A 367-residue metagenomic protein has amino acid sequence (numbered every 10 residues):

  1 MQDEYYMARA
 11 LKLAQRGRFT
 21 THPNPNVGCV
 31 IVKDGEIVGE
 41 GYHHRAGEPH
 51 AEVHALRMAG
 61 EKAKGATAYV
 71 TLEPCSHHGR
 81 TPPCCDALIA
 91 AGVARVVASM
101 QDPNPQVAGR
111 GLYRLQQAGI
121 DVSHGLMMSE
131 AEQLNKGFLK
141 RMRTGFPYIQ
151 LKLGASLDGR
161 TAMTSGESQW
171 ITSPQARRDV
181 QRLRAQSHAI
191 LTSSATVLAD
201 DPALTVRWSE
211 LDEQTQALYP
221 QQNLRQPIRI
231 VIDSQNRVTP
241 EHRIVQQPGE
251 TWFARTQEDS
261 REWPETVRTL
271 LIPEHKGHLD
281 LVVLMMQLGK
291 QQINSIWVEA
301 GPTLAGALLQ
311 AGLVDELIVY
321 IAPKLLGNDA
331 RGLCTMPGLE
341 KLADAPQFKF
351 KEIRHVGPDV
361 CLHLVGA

Functional and structural regions predicted by a protein language model:
Q2-H22, R141: Short, basic/aromatic recognition patches
A10, G28, C75, L115 (+7 more regions): Residue-level signal for inorganic ion chemistry
V27-G35, L153-G154, L362: Short beta-strand scaffold segments in enzyme catalytic cores
I31-E130, L309: Zn2+-dependent cytidine deaminase-like catalytic core
P103-Q106, S129-E130, L198, R237-T239 (+2 more regions): Short gly/pro/ser/thr-enriched loop/turn and capping motifs at secondary-structure boundaries
K140, Q150-L157, T161-N294, T303-G306: Active-site ligand-binding patch in enzyme domains
Q310-F348: Flexible, gly/pro- and Lys/Arg-enriched active-site loops
P337-A367: Conserved histidine-centered catalytic loops in small-molecule metabolism enzymes
